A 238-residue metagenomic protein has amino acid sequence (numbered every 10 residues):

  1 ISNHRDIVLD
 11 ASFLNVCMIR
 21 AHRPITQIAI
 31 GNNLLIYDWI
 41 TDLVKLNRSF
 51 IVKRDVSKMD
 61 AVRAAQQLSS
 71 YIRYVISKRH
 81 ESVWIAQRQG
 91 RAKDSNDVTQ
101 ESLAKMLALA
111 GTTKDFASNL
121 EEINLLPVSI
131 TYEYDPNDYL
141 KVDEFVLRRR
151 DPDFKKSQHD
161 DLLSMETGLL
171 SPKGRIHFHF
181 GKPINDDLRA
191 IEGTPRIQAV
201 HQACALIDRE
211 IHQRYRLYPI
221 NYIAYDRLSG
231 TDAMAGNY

Functional and structural regions predicted by a protein language model:
I1, R5-P24, G31-L34, D38 (+2 more regions): Membrane-interfacial terminal anchoring regions of lipid-handling membrane enzymes
Q27, G31-R63: Conserved nucleotide-cofactor-binding alpha/beta core module
